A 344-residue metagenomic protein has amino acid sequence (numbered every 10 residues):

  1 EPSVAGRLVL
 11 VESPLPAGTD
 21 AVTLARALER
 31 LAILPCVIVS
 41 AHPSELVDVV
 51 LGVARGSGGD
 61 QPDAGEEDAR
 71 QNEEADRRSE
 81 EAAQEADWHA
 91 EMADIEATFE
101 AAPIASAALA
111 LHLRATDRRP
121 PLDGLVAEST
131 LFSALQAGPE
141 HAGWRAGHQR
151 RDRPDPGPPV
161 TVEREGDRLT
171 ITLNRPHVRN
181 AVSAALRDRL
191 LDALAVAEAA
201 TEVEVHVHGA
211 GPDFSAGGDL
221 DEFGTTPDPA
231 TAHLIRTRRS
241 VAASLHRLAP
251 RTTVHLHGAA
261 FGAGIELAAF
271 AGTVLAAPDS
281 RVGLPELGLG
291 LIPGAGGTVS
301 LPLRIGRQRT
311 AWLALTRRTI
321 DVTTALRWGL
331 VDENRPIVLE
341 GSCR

Functional and structural regions predicted by a protein language model:
E1-V22, R26, I33-G65, D76 (+3 more regions): Amphipathic alpha-helical segments at domain termini/boundaries
P2-E12, P35-V39, G166-N174, D188-P229 (+2 more regions): A structural preference for short, pocket-lining loop segments at secondary-structure junctions
T23-L31, A193, T237-L248: Catalytic-core regions built around general acid/base machinery
L111, P212-S215, F261: Short, active-site-adjacent cap segments at secondary-structure transitions
R150-T161, N174-N180, A185-A200: Core catalytic architecture of nucleotide-activated donor-dependent transferases building glycoconjugates
I235, R239, G262, T319: Glycine-rich phosphate-binding loop at the start of an alpha helix
V241, F261-W312: CoA-thioester-processing core
H255-F261, A314-R318: Glycine-rich beta-to-alpha transition loops that act as phosphate-gripper elements at the mouths of alpha/beta enzyme
